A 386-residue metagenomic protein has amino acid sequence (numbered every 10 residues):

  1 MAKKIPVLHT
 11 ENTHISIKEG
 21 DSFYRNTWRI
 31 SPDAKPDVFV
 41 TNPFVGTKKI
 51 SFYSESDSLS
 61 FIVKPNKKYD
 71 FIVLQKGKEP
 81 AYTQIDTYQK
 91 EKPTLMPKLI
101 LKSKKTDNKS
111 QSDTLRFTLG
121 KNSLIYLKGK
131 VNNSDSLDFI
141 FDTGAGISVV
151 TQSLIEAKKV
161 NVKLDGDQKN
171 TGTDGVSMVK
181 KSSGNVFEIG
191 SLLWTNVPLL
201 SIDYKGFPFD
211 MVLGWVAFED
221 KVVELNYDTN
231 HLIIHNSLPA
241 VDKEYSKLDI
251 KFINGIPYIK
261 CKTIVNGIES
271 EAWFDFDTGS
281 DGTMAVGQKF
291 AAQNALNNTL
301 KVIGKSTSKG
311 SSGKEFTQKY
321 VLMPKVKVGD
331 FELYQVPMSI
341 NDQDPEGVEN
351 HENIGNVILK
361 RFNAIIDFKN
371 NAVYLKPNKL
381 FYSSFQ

Functional and structural regions predicted by a protein language model:
M1-Q386: Pepsin/retropepsin-fold aspartyl endopeptidases
